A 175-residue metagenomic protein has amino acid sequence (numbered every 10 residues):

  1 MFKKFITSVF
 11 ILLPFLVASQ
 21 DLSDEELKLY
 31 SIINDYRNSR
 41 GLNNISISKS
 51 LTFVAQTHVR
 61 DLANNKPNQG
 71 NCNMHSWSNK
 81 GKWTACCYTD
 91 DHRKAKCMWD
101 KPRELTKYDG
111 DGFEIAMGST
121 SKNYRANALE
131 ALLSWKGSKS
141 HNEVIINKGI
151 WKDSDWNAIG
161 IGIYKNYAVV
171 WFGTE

Functional and structural regions predicted by a protein language model:
F2-V9: Sec-dependent signal peptide recognition, specifically the positively charged N-region followed immediately by
V9-F10, N43: A periodicity- and composition-biased signal for non-globular, repetitive helical segments
P14-L16: N-terminal signal peptide c-region/cleavage motif recognized by signal peptidases
Q20-E175: Functional surface patches built around histidine and acidic residues
